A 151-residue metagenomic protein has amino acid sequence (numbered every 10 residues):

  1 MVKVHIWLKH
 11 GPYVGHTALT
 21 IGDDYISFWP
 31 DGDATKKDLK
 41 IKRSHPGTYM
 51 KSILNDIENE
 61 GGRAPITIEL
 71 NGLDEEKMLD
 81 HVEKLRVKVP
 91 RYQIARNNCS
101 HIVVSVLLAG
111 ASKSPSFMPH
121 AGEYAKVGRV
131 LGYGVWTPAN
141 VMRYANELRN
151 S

Functional and structural regions predicted by a protein language model:
M1-P65: Glycine-rich catalytic cores of cysteine/serine-nucleophile enzymes that process amide/ester linkages in cell-envelope
K3-H5, K51, T67, V82 (+2 more regions): Generic N-terminal initiation segments characterized by hydrophobic and/or small/turn-forming residues
W7, R63-E69, L85-I94: Second-shell loop/turn segments in exported
D24, E76-S151: Activation targets extended, charge/polar-rich intrinsically disordered C-terminal tails
E69-K77: A short, structured loop/turn motif at beta-sheet edges
